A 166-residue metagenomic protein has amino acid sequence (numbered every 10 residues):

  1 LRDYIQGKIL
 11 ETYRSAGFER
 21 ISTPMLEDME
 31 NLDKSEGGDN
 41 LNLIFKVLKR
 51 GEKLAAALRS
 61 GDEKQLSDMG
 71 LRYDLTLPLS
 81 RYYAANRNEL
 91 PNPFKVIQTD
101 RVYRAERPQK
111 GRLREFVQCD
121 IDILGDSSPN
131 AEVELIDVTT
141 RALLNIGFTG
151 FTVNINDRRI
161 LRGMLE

Functional and structural regions predicted by a protein language model:
L1-E166: TRNA-recognition modules of translation machinery and tRNA-sensing kinases, especially anticodon-binding
